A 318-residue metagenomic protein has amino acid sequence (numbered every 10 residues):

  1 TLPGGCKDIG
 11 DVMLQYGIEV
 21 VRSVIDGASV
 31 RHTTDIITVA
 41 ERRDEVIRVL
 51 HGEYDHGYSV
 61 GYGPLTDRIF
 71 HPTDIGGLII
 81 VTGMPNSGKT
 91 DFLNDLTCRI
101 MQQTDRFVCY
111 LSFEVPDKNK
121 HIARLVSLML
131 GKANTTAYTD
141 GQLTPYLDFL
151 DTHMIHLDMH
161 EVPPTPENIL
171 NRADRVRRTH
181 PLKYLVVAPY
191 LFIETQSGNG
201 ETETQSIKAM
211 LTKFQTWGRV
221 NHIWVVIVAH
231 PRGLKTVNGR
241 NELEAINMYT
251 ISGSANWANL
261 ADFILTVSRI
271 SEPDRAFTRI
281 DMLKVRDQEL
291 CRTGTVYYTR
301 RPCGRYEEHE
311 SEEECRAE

Functional and structural regions predicted by a protein language model:
T1, I79-V81, C109-L111, L157 (+2 more regions): Hydrophobic/aromatic beta-strand patches that form the interior of the parallel beta-sheet core in alpha/beta enzyme
T1-D44: TOPRIM fold recognition
P3, T104-E201: Conserved inter-motif catalytic segment of the P-loop NTP-binding fold
G4-C6, E114-K118, S127, E161-P164 (+5 more regions): Conserved nucleotide-binding/hydrolysis micro-motifs of P-loop NTPases
D8, V12, V20-V24, K120-L128 (+3 more regions): Alpha-helical scaffold elements adjacent to nucleotide-binding pockets in ATP/GTP-utilizing enzyme cores
T34-G131: The Walker A/P-loop phosphate-binding site
N86, P166-L182, T216-N221, G233-E318: C-terminal regions of RecA-like/P-loop NTPase motor modules
V186-V187, I223-H230: Structural recognition of the conserved hydrophobic beta-strand(s) that form the central parallel beta-sheet of P-loop
